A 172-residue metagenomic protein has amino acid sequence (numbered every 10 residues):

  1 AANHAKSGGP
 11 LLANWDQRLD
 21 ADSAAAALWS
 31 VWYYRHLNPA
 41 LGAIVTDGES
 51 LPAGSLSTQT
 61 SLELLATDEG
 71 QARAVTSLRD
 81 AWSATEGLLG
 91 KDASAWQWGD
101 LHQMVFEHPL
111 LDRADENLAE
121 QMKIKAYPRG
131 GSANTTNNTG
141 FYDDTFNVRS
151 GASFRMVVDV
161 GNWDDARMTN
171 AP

Functional and structural regions predicted by a protein language model:
A1-P172: Long, compositionally biased non-active-site segments enriched in small/hydrophobic residues and glycine
